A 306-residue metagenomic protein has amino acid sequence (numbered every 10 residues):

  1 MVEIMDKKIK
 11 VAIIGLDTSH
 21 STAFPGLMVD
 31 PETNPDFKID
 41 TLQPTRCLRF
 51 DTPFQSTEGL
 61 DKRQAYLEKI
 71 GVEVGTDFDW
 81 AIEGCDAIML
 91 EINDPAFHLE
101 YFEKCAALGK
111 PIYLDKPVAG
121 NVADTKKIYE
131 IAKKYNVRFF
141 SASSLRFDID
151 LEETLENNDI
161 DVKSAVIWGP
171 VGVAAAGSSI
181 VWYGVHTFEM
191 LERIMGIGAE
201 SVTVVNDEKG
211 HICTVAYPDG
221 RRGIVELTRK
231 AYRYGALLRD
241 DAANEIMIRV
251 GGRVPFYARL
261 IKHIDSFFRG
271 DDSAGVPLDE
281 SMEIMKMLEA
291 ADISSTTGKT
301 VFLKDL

Functional and structural regions predicted by a protein language model:
V2-L108, K134-Y135, I197, T297 (+1 more regions): N-terminal glycine-/serine-/threonine-rich beta1-alpha1-beta2 phosphate-ribose binding loop of Rossmann-like
I4, W80, G84-I92, F267-L306: C-terminal helix-rich "cap/oligomerization" subdomain common to oxidoreductases
T76, L114, F139-S141: Hydrophobic residues in well-ordered beta-strands that form the structural core
Y101, I128, A290: Aromatic/hydrophobic pocket-lining residues that form π-stacking "cages" and hydrophobic walls in ligand
G109-P111, K116-P117: Short helix/strand-capping hinge loops at secondary-structure junctions that flank key functional elements
V118-G177: A contiguous active-site-proximal alpha/beta segment in oxidoreductase catalytic domains
A165-R233, D279-E283: Rossmann-like dinucleotide-binding domain that binds NAD(P)(H)
E208-I264: C-terminal substrate-binding/catalytic lobe of Rossmann-fold NAD(P)-dependent oxidoreductases
